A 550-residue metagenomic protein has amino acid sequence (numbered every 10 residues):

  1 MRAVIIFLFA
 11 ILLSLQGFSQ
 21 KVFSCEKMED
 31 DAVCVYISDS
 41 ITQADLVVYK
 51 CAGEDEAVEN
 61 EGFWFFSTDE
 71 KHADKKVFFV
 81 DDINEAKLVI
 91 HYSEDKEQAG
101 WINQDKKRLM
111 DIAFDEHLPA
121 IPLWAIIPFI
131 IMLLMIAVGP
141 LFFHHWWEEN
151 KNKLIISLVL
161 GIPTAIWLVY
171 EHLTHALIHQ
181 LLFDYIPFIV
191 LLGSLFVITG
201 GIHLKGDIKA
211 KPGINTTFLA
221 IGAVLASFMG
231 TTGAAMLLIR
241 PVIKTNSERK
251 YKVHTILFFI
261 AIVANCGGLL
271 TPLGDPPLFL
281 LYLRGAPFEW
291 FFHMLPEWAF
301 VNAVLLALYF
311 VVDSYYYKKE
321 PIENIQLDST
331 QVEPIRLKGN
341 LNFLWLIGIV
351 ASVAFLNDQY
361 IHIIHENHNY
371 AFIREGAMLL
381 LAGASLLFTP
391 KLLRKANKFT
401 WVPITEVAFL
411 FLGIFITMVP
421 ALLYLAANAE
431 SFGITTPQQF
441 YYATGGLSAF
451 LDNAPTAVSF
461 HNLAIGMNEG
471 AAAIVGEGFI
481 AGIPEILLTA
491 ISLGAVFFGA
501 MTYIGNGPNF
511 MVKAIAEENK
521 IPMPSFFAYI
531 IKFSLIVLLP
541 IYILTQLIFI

Functional and structural regions predicted by a protein language model:
Q20-H117: Repetitive, compositionally biased segments used for assembly/scaffolding
F114-A125, W146-I155, H175-P187, F288-W298 (+5 more regions): Interfacial loop-to-helix junctions that mark the boundaries of transmembrane helices in multi-pass membrane
A125-L134, N150-I166, Y185-L195, A220 (+3 more regions): Hydrophobic mid-bilayer segments of alpha-helices in multi-pass membrane transport proteins, especially secondary
H144-H145, A165-D184, F196-K211, V224-L237 (+3 more regions): Transmembrane alpha-helix boundary signature
W146, L270-T271, L280, E289-E333 (+2 more regions): Juxtamembrane and boundary regions of transmembrane helices in multi-pass small-molecule transporters and channels
A226, L237-K250, T255-L257, V263 (+4 more regions): Membrane-interfacial helix-loop connectors
F291-F388, L535: Core mid-bundle transmembrane helix pairs that form the ion/substrate translocation pathway in diverse multi-pass
L346-N468: Transmembrane helical segments that form the transport core of multi-pass membrane transport proteins
